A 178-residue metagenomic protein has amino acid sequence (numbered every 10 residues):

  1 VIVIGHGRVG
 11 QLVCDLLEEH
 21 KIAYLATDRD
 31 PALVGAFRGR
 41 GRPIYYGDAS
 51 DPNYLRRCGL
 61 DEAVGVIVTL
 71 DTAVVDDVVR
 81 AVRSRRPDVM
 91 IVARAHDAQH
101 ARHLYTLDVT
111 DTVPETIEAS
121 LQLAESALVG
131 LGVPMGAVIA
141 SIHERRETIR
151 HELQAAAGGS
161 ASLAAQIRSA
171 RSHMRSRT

Functional and structural regions predicted by a protein language model:
V1-T178: Cytosolic regulatory regions of ion transport systems
